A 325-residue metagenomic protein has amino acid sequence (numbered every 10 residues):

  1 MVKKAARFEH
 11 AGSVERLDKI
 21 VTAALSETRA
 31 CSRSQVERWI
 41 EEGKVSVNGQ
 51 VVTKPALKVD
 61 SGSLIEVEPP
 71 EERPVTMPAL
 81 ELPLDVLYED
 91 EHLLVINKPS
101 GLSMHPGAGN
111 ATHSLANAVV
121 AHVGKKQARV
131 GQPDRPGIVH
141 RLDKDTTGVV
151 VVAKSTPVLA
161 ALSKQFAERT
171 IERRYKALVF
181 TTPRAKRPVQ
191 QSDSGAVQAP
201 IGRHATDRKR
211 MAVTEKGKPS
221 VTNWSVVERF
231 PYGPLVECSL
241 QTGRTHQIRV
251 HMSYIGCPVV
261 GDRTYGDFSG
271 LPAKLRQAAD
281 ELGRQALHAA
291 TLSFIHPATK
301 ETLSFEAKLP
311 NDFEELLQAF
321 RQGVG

Functional and structural regions predicted by a protein language model:
M1-A196, P200-G202, D312-R321: RNA pseudouridine synthases
V51-V52, K58, T245, P258 (+1 more regions): Short, solvent-exposed loop/turn motifs
V67-P69, A205-R208, P219, P272-Q277: Short Pro/Gly-enriched beta-strand edge/turn motifs at strand-loop
L82, K209-V213, R276-E281: Short, P/G- and charge-enriched loop/turn segments at secondary-structure junctions
V86, V179, N223-V226, V259: Conserved hydrophobic positions within beta-strands
I96, V250, G261: Active-site flanking residues adjacent to catalytic metal/cofactor-binding acidic residues
Q132-K164, E172, G195, A199-I255 (+1 more regions): The conserved catalytic core of RNA pseudouridine synthases
V259-F294, L303: RNA substrate-recognition surfaces in RNA-acting enzymes
